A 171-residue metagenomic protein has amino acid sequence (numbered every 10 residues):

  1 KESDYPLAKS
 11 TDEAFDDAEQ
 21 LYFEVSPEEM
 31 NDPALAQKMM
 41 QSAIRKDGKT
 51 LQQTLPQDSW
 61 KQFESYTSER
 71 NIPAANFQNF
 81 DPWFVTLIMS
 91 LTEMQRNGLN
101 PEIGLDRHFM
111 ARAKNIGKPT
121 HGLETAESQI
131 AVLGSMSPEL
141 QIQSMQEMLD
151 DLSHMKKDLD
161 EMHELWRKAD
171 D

Functional and structural regions predicted by a protein language model:
K1-D171: Structured, acidic catalytic/metal-binding patches in enzyme active sites
